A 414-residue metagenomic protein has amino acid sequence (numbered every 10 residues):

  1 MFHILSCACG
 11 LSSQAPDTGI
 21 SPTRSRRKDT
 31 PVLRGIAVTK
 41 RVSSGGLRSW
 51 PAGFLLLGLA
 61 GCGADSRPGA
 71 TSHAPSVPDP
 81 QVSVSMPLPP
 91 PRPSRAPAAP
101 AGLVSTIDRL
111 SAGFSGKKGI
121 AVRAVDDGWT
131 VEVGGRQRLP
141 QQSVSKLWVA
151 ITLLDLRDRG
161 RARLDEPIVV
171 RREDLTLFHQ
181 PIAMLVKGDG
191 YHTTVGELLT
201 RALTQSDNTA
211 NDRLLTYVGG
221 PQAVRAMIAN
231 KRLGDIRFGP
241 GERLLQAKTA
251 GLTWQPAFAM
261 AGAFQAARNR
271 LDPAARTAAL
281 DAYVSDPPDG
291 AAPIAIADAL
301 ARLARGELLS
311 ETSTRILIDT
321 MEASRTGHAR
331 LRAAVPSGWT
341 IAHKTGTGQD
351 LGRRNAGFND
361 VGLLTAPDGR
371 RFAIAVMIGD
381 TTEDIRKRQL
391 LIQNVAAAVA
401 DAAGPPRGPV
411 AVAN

Functional and structural regions predicted by a protein language model:
C7-C9: Cysteine-centered motifs
A15, P22-R24, K40, P51 (+1 more regions): Intrinsically disordered, low-complexity segments enriched in serine/threonine/proline/glycine and often basic
R26-R27, G35-P51: Bacterial N-terminal signal peptides that target proteins for export
L59-G61: C-terminal motif of bacterial Sec signal peptides marking the signal peptidase cleavage site
G63-D108, T216, P221, D281 (+2 more regions): Structured C-terminal helix/loop/strand segments within mature extracytoplasmic catalytic/sensor domains
R67-T253: Active-site-adjacent loops and short helices of periplasmic peptidoglycan-processing enzymes
P140, I236-T312: Active-site-proximal helix/loop microenvironment of the serine DD-peptidase/beta-lactamase transpeptidase fold
